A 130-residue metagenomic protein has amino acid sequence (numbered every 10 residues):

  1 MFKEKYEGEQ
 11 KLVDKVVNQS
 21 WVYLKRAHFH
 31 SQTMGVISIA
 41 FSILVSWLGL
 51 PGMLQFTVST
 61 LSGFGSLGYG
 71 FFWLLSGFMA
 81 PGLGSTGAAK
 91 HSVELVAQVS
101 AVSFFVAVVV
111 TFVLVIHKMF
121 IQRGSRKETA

Functional and structural regions predicted by a protein language model:
M1-K15: Histidine-/acidic- and/or cysteine-rich, low-complexity loops and terminal segments associated with membrane
L12-I37: Individual transmembrane alpha-helix segments
K15-V22, G49-T57, S85-L95: Juxtamembrane loop-transmembrane helix junctions in multi-pass integral membrane proteins, especially the extracellular
K25, T60-G63, Q98-A101: Hydrophobic alpha-helical segments of membrane proteins, primarily the transmembrane helices and their short helical
H30-I43, F105-V109: Hydrophobic alpha-helical transmembrane segments
I37-G49, F72-L83: Membrane-helix exit/interface motif
S42-S62, R123-A130: Cytoplasmic juxtamembrane regions at transmembrane-helix boundaries
L67-T129: Alpha-helical transmembrane segments of multi-pass integral membrane proteins, characterized by long hydrophobic
